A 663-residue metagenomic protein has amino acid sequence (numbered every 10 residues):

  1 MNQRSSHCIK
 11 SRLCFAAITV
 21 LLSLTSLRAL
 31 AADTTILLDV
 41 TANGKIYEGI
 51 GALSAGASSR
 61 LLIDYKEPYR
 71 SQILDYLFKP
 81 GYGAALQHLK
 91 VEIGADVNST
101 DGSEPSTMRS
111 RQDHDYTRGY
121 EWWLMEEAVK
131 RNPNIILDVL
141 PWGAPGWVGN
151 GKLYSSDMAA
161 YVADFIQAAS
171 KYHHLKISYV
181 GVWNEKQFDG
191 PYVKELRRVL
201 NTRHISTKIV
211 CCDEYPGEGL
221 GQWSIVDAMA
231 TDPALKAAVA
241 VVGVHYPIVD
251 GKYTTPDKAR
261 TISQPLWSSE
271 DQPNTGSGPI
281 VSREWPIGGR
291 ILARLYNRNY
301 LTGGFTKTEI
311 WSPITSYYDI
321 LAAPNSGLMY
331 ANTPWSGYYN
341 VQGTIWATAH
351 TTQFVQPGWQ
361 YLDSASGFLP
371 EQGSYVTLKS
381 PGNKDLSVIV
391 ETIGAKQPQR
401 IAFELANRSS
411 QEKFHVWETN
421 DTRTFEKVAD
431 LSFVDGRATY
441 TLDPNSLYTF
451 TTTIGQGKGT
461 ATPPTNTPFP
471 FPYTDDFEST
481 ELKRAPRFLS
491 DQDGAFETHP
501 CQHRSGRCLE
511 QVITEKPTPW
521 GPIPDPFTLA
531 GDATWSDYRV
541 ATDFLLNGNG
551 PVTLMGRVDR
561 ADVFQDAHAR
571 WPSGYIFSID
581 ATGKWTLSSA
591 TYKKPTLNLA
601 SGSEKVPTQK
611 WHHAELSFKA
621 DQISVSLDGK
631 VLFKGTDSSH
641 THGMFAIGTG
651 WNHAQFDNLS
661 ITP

Functional and structural regions predicted by a protein language model:
D33-S178, V182, G190-K194, R198: N-terminal catalytic cores of secreted or lumenal carbohydrate-active enzymes
S268-V355, W359-E371: Aromatic/acidic polysaccharide-binding cleft in carbohydrate-active enzymes
S364-E412: Carbohydrate-binding surface patches
F477, V540-T542, K610-K619, I623-V625: Short tryptophan-centered beta-strand motifs in secreted/extracellular beta-sheet-rich domains of glycan-recognition
K483-P524: Extracellular glycan-recognition surfaces and repeat-rich motifs
I513-L587: Secretory/extracellular carbohydrate-interaction modules and structurally similar beta-sandwich "look-alikes"
T591-H613: Short, aromatic/His-centered strand-loop micro-motif at the edge of beta-sheets
S626-A646: Short, solvent-exposed beta-strand-to-loop segments that form ligand-recognition rims of beta-rich domains
